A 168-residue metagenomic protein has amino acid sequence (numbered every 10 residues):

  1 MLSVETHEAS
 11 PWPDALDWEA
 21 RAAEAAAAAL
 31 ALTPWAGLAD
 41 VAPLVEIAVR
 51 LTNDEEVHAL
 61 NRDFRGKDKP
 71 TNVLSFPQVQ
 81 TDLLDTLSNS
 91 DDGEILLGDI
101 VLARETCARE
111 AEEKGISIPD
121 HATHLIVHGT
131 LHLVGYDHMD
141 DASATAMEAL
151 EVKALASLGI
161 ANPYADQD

Functional and structural regions predicted by a protein language model:
M1-T123, L133-D168: An acidic/histidine-cluster motif and surrounding catalytic segment that typifies divalent-metal-assisted enzyme active
